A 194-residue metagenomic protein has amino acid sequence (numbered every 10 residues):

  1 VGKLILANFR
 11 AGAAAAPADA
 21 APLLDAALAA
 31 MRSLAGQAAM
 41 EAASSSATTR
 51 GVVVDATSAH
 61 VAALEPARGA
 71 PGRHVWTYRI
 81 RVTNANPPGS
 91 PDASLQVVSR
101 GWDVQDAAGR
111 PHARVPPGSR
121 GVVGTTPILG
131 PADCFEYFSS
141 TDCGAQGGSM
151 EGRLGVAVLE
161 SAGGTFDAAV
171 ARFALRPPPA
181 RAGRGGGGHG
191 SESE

Functional and structural regions predicted by a protein language model:
V1, P22, A29, H60 (+5 more regions): Long, contiguous binding/interaction regions
V1-D55, R184-E194: Intrinsically disordered, low-complexity, basic-enriched segments
T57, R79-T83, D103, S140 (+1 more regions): Residue-level recognition of well-ordered beta-strand positions that form the cores of beta-sheet-rich folds across
S58-W76, P88-A93, T126-P131, D142-A145: Short, solvent-exposed beta-strand/turn "edge" segments of beta-rich domains on protein surfaces
R73-R79, M150-E151: Short, solvent-exposed loop/turn segments enriched in Ser/Thr/Gly
P88-H112: Short acidic, flexible loop segments centered on an aromatic residue
G109-G147: Intrinsically disordered, low-complexity Pro/Gly/Ser/Thr-rich segments with frequent PxxP/GP/PP motifs and embedded
S140-E194: Terminal connector regions
